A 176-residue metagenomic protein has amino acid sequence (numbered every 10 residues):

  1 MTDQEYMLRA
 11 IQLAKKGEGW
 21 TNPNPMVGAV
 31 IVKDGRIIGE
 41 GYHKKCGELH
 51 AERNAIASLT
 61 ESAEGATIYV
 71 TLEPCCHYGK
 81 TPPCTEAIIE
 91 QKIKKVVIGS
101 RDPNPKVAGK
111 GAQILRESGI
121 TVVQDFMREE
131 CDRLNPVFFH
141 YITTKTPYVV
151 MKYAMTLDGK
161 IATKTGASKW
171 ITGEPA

Functional and structural regions predicted by a protein language model:
M1, P23-V30: Polybasic, low-complexity association/targeting segments
M1-T21, I37, Y78-A176: Zinc-dependent deaminase
V27-G35, Y153-A154: Short beta-strand scaffold segments in enzyme catalytic cores
E40: Short glycine-/small-residue motifs
K44, T71, G99: Conserved residues at the C-terminal ends of beta-strands
K44-A57, I171-P175: A short, polar/charged loop-to-alpha-helix boundary motif
R53-Y78: Mobile, glycine- and charge-enriched loop segments and immediately flanking short secondary-structure elements within
